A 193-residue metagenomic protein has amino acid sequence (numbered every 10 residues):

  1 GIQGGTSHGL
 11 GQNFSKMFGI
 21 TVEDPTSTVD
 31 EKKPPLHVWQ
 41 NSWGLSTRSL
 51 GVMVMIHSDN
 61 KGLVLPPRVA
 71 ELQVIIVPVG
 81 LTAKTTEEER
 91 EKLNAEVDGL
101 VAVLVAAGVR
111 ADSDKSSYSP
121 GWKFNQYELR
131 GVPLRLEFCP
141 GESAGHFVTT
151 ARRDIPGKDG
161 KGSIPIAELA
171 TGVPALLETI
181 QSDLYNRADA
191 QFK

Functional and structural regions predicted by a protein language model:
G1-K193: NTP/phosphate- and nucleic-acid-binding module
